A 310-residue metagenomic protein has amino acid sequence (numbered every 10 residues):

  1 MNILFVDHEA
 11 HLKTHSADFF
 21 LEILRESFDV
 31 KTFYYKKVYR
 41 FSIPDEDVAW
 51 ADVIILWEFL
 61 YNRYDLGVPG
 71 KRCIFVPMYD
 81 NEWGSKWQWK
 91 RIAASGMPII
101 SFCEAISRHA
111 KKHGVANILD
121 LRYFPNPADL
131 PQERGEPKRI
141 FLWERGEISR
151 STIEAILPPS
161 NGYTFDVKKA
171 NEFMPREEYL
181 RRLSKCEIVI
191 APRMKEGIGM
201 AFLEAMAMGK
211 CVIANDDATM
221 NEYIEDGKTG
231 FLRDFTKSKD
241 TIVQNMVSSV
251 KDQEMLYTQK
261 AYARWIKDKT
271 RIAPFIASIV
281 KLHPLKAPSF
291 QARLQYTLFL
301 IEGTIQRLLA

Functional and structural regions predicted by a protein language model:
M1-E58, M200, D217-M220, L232-R233: N-terminal pre-catalytic "stem/leader" segment of glycosyltransferase-like enzymes
L4, K31-P98, E104-I106: Extended catalytic core of nucleotide-activated donor transferases of GT-like folds
T14, H109, Y123-Y179: Conserved catalytic-core segment of nucleotide-activated headgroup transferases in glycan assembly
L180, L203-A207, N221-E222: Short alpha-helical segment that forms part of, or immediately flanks, the ligand-binding pocket in carbohydrate-active
E187, G209: A short alpha->beta transition loop at the rim of the catalytic pocket in nucleotide-sugar-dependent
M194: Aromatic "clamp/platform" in nucleotide-sugar-dependent glycosyltransferases that forms part of the donor/acceptor
C211-A214: Short hydrophobic beta-strand element within catalytic cores of glycosyltransferases and related nucleotide-activated
T236-T304: A charged, aromatic-enriched C-terminal amphipathic alpha-helix characteristic of glycosyltransferases across folds
